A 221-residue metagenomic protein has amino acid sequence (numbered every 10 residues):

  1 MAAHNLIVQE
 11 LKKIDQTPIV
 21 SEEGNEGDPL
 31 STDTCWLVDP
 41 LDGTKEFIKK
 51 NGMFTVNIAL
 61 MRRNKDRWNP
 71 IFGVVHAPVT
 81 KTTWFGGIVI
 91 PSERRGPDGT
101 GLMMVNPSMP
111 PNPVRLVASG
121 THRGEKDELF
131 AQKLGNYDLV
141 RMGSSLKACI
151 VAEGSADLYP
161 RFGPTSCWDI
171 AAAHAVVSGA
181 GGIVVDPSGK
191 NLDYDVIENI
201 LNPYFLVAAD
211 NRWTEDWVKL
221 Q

Functional and structural regions predicted by a protein language model:
M1-D42, V75, L129-Q132, K190 (+1 more regions): N-terminal subdomain of lithium-sensitive/metallo-dependent phosphomonoesterases centered on the IMPase/IPPase/PAP
L11, T44, A77, G86 (+4 more regions): Residue-level signal for inorganic ion chemistry
E22, S119, M142, V185-P187: Conserved beta-strand termini and adjacent loop/short-helix elements that scaffold enzyme active sites in alpha/beta
L30-E93: DPxDG-like acidic metal-binding loop motif
K65-R67, P91-R94, G99-G101, R212-W217: Short helix-loop capping/hinge motifs at secondary-structure junctions, enriched in acidic/polar residues
L102-E128, K133-M142: Short loop->beta-strand "edge-of-pocket" segments that line small-molecule binding or catalytic clefts across diverse
E128-K133, K147-Q221: Oxyanion/phosphate-interacting regions
